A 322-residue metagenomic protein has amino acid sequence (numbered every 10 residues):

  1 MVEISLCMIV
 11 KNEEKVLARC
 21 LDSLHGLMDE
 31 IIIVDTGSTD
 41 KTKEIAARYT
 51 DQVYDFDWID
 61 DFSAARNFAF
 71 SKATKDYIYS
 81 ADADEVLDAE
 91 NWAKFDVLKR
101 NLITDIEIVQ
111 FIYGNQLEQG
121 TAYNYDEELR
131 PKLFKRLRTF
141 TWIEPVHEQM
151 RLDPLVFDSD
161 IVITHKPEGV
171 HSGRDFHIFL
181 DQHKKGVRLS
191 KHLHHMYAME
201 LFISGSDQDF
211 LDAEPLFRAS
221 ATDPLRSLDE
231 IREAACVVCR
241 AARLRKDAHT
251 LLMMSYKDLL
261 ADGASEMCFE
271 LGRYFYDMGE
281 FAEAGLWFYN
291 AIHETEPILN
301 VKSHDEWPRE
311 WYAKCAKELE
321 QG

Functional and structural regions predicted by a protein language model:
C7-E30: Short, well-formed alpha-helical segments that are part of the catalytic scaffolds of diverse glycosyltransferases
K15-A18, D40-Y49: Acidic helix N-cap motif at the loop->helix transition within catalytic regions of sugar-transfer enzymes
S23, D35-I45, W58, D82: A conserved acidic beta->alpha catalytic loop
D29, E44-F68, K72: Conserved donor nucleotide-binding strand/loop of the catalytic core
A64-F70, A81, L87-D212, F217: Catalytic-site signature of metal-activated, phosphate-bearing donor transferases, centered on the GT-A/GT-A-like
I78: Short aromatic/hydrophobic "clamp" motif used to bind/position activated sugar donors
A213, L251-L252, A284: Single-residue signature of alpha-solenoid repeat helices
